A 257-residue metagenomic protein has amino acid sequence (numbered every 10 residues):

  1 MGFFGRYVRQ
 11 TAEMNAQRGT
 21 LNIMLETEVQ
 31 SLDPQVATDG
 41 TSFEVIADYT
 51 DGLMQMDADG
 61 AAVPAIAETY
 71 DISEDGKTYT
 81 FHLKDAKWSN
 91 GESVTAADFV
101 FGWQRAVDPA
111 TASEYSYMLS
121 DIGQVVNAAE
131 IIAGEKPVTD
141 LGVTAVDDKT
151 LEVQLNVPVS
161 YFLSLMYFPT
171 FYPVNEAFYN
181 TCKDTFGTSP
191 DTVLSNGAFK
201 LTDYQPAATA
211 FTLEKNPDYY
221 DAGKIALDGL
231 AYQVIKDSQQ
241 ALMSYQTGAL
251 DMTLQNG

Functional and structural regions predicted by a protein language model:
M1-T20, P34, A61, D85: Short, low-complexity disordered leader/linker segments with a strong preference for bacterial N-terminal type II
Q17-T27, E68, T78-F81, F99-G102 (+4 more regions): Short, well-ordered beta-strand elements
M24-E74, L194: N-terminal lobe/hinge region of extracytoplasmic solute-binding protein
M54, A58, D75, K84 (+8 more regions): Sec-exported extracytoplasmic/periplasmic mature domains
E68-M118, E152, S244-T247: Aromatic- and charge-enriched surface segment that lines or borders ligand/interaction sites
V100, E114-A177: Surface-exposed binding/hinge segments that line and control ligand-binding clefts or catalytic entry sites
L155-I225, G229, Q239: Gly/Pro-rich hinge or "lid" segments in bacterial periplasmic/extracellular proteins
D218-G257: Ligand-site clamp/hinge motif
